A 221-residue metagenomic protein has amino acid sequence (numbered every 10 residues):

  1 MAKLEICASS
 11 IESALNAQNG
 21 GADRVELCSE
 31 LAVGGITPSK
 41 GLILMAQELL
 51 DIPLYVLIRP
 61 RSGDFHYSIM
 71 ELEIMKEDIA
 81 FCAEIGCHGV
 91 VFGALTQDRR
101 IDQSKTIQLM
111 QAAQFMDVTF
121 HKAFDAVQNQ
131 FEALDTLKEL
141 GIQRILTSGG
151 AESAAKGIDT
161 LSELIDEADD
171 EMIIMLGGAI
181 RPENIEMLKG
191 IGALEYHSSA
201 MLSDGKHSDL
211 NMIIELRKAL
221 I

Functional and structural regions predicted by a protein language model:
M1-V25, E30-T37: N-terminal pre-domain/capping segments
L4-A8, V25-L27, A46, L54-I58 (+5 more regions): Hydrophobic faces of well-ordered beta-strands that scaffold small-molecule active sites in alpha/beta enzyme cores
S9-N19, H66-I79, D125-L140, L161-L176 (+1 more regions): Catalytic cores of alpha/beta
E12, L31-Y55, M70-L72, A94-Q114 (+4 more regions): Active-site-adjacent beta->alpha loops and helix N-cap segments on the catalytic face of soluble alpha/beta enzymes
A22, G86-H88, F115, I142 (+1 more regions): A structural motif
R61-Y67, D204: A short acidic, helix-capping loop that chelates divalent metal ions and anchors anionic groups
E77-A94, D98-I101: Ordered, amphipathic secondary-structure segments that act as subunit-interaction surfaces in large macromolecular
K189-I191, H197-S199, N211-I221: A cross-taxonomic marker for long C-terminal extensions/tails that follow the last structured domain
